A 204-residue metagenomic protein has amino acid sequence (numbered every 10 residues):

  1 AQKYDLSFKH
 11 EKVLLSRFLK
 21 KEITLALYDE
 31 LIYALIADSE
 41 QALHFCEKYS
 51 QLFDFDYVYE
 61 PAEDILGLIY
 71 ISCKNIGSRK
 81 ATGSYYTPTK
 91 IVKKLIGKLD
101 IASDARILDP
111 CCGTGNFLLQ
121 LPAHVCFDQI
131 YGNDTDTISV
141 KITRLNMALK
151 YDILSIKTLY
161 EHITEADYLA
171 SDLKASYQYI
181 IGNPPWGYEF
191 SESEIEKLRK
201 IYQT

Functional and structural regions predicted by a protein language model:
A1-Q2, I91: Solvent-exposed aromatic/hydrophobic patches embedded in short alpha-helical segments
Q2-N75: Long recognition/docking surfaces used for binding and targeting
Y57, P61-T204: SAM-dependent methyltransferase catalytic region
